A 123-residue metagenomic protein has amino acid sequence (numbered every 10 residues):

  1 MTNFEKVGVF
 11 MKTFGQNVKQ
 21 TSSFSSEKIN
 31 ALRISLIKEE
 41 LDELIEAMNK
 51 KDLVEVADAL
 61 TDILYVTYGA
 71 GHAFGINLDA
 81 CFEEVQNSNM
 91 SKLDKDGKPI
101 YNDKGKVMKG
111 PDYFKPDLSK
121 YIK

Functional and structural regions predicted by a protein language model:
M1-L60, L64-K123: Flexible "arm" and connector segments at domain edges
